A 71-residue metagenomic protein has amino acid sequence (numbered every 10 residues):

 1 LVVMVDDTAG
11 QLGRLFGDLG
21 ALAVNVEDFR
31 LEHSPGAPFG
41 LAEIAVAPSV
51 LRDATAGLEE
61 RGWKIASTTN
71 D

Functional and structural regions predicted by a protein language model:
L1-D71: A conserved regulatory-domain signal marking ACT and ACT-like small-molecule sensing domains and adjacent regulatory
